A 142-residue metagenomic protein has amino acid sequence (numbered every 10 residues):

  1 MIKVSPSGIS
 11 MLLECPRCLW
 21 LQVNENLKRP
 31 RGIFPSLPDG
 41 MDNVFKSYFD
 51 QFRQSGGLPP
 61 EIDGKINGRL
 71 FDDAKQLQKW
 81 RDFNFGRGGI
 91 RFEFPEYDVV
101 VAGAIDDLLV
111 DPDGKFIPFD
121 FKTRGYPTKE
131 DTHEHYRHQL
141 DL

Functional and structural regions predicted by a protein language model:
I2-D63: Nuclease catalytic cores
V4-C15, I66-L70, V101-D111: Phosphate-binding glycine-rich loops and adjacent basic patches that engage nucleotide phosphates, nucleic-acid
S7, R31, S55, D63 (+4 more regions): Feature targets compositionally biased, intrinsically disordered low-complexity regions with long contiguous runs
R17-L21, L77-K79, F116: Short hydrophobic/aromatic-rich motifs at helix boundaries and adjacent loops
P30, V44-Y48, K79, G88 (+2 more regions): A general marker of short, structured functional hotspots
D50, Q54-G57, Q76, F85 (+1 more regions): Short linear sequence elements within intrinsically disordered, low-complexity coil regions
P59-E96: A short acidic/basic microdomain associated with nuclease active sites
F83-L142: Mg2+/Mn2+-dependent nuclease catalytic core
